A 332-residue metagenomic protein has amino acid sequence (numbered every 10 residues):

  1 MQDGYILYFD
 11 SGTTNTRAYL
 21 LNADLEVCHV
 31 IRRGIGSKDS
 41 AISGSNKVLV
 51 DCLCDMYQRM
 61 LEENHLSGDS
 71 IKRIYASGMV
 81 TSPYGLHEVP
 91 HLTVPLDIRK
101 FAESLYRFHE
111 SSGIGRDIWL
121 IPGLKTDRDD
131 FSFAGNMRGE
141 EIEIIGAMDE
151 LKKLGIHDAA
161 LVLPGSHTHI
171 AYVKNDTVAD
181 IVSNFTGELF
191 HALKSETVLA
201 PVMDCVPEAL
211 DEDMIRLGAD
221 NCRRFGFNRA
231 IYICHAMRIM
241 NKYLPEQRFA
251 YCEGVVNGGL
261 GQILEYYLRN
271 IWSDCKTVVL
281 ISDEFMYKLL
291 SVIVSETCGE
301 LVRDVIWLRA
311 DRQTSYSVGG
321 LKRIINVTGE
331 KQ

Functional and structural regions predicted by a protein language model:
I6-V48: Short glycine-rich, Thr/Ser-proximal phosphate-binding strand/loop in the N-terminal lobe of ATP-dependent enzymes
F9-N15, M79, V162-H167, T186 (+1 more regions): A short acidic Gly-Thr/Ser loop motif
N15, D274-I293: Glycine-rich phosphate-binding loops at beta-strand->alpha-helix junctions
G36-G44, K125-A160, P164-R224: Glycine-rich phosphate-binding loop plus the immediately following alpha-helix
C54-R73, G261-D274: Phosphate/pyrophosphate-binding loops at sites that engage ATP/ADP/AMP, CoA/4′-phosphopantetheine, polyphosphate
E63-F108, I114, W119-A134: Short beta-strand-loop/turn "lid" adjacent to the catalytic site in phosphate-handling enzymes
D220-I263: Adenine-nucleotide phosphate-binding core of ATP-dependent small-molecule kinases
V255, G259, I306-Q332: Glycine-rich phosphate-binding/hydrolytic loop that grips phosphoryl groups
